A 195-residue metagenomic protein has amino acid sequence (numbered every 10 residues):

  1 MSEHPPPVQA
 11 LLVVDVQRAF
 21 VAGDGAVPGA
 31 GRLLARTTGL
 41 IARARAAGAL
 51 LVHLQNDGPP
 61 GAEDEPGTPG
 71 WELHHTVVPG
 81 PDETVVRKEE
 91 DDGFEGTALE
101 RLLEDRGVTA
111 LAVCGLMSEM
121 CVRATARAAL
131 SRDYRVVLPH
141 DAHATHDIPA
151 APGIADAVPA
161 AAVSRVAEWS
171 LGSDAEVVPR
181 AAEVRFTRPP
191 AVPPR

Functional and structural regions predicted by a protein language model:
S2-A10, T38, A42, D64-R195: Active-site-adjacent betaalpha module
V13, L50-N56, P139: Short beta-strand segments at enzyme active-site cores
R18-G23: Short acidic, Gly/Ser-rich segments with clustered Asp/Glu that frequently serve as metal-coordination loops in enzyme
D24-P28, E63-P66: Short, solvent-exposed loop/turn segments at secondary-structure boundaries
G25-V52: A short alpha/beta connector and helix-capping loop motif
N56-D57, L116: Short, well-ordered beta-to-alpha junction loops that form the rim of enzyme active sites and present histidine/acidic
